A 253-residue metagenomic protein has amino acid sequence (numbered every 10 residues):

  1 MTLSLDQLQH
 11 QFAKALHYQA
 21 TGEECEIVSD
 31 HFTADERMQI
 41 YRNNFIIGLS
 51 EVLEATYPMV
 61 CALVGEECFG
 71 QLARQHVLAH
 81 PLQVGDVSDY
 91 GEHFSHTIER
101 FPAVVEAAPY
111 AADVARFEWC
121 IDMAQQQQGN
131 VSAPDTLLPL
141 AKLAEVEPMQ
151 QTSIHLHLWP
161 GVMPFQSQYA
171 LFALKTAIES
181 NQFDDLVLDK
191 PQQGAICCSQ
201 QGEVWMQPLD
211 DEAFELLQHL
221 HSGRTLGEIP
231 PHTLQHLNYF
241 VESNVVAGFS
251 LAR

Functional and structural regions predicted by a protein language model:
M1-L63, E67-E147, S199, Q207-R253: Long, charge-rich, low-complexity alpha-helical segments
M149-T152: Short, P/G- and charge-enriched loop/turn segments at secondary-structure junctions
H155-Q218, S222: Low-complexity, glycine/alanine/valine/leucine- and proline-rich hydrophobic stretches
